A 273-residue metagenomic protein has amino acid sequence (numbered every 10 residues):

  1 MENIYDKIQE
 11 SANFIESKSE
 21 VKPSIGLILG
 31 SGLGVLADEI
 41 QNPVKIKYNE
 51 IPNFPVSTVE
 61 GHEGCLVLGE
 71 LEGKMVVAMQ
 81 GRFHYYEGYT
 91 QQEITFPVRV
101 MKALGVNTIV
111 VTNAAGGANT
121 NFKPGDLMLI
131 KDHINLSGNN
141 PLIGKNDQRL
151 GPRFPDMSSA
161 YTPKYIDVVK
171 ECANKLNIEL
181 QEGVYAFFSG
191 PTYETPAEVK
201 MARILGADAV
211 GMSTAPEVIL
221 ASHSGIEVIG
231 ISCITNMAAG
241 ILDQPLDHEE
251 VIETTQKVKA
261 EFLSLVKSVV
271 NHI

Functional and structural regions predicted by a protein language model:
M1-M157: Metabolite-binding pocket within alpha/beta catalytic cores that recognizes anionic/polar moieties
K102-G105, R203, S222: Non-catalytic positions within long, well-ordered alpha-helices that form the structural scaffold/packing of enzyme
N107-T108, D208, E227: Short acidic/polar active-site loop segments enriched in Thr and Asp
L150-Y161, V199, T255-K267: Polyanion-binding loop/helix "lid" in catalytic or ligand-binding cores
I166, C172-D208, V266: Active-site/ligand-binding-proximal alpha/beta "capping" segment
M212-E250: Zn-dependent metallopeptidase/amidohydrolase metal-coordination segment
A239-I273: His/Asp/Glu-rich mid-to-C-terminal helical/loop segments that flank catalytic regions of hydrolases
